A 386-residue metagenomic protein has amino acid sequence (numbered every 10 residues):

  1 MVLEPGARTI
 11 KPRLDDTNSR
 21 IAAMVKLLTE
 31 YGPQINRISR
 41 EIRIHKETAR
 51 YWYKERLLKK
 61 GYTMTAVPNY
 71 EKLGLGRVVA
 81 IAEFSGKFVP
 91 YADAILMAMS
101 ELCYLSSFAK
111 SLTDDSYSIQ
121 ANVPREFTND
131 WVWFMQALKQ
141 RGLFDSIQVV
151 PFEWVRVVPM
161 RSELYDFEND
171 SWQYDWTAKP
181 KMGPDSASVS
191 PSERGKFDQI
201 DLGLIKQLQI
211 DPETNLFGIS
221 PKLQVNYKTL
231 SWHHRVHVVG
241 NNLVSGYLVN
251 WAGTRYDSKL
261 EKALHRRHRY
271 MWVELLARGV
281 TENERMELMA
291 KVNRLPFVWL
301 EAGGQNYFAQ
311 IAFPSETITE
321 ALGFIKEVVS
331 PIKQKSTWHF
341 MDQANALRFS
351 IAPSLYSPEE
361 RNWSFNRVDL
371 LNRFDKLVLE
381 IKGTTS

Functional and structural regions predicted by a protein language model:
M1-S386: A compositional/biophysical signature of low hydrophobicity enriched in polar/charged and small residues
